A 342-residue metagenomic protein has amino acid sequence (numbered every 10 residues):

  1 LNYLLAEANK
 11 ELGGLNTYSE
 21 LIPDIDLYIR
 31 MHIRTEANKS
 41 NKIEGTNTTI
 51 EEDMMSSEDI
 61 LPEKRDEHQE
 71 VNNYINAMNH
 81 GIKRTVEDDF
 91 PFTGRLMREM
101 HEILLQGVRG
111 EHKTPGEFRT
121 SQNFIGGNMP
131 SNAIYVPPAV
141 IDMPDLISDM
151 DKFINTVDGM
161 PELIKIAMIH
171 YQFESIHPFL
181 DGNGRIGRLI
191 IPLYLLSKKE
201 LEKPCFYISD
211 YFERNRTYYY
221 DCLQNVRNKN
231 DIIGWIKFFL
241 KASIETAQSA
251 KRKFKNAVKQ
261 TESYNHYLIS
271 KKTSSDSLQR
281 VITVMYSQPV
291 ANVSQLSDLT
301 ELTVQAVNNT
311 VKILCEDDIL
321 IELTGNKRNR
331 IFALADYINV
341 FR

Functional and structural regions predicted by a protein language model:
L1-R342: FIC/Doc superfamily catalytic core
